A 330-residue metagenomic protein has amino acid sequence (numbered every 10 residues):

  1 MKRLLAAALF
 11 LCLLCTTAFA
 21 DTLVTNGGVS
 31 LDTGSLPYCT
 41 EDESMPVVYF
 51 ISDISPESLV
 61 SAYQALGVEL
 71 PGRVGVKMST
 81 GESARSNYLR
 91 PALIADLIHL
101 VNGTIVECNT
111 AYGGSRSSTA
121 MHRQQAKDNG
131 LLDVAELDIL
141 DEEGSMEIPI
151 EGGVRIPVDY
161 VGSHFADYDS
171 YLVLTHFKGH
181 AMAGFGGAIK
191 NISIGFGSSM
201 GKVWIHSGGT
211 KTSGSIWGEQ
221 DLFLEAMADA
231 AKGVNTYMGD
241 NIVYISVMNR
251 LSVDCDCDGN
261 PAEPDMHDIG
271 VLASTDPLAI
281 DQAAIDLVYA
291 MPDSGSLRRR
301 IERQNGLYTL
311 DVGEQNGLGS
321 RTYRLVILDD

Functional and structural regions predicted by a protein language model:
M1, F10-L11, E302, G306: Generic alpha-helix initiation/capping and coil-helix boundary signal
M1-L4, A284: Positively charged n-region of N-terminal signal peptides that target proteins for export
R3-A20: Sec-dependent N-terminal signal peptides of Gram-positive bacterial secreted proteins and lipoproteins
T16-N26, L31-T33: Bacterial Sec-dependent signal peptides at the C-terminal "C-region" and cleavage site
G28, G34-D330: Extended, low-polarity segments enriched in aliphatic/aromatic residues
